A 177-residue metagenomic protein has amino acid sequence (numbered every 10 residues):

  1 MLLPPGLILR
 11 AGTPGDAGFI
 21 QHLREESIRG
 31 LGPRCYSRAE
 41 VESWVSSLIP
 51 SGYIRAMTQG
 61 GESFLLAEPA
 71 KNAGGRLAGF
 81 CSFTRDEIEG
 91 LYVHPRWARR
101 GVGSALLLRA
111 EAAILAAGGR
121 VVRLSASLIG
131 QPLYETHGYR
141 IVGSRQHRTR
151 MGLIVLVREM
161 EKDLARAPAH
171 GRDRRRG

Functional and structural regions predicted by a protein language model:
L3, S125-Q131, H137, G143-G177: C-terminal "cap" of GNAT-fold acetyltransferases
I8-H22: A short beta-loop-alpha structural element at the N-terminal edge of CoA-dependent acyl/N-acetyltransferase catalytic
E25-G52: Conserved GNAT-fold acetyl-CoA-binding loop/helix
L48-L66, E87: A short helix-loop-beta-strand connector motif used in the catalytic cores of GNAT acetyltransferases and, in some
G61-G79: Conserved beta-hairpin
T84-R96, S104: Conserved acetyl-CoA binding element of GNAT-fold acetyltransferases
R99-A112: Conserved acetyl-CoA-binding loop-helix of GNAT-fold acetyltransferases
I114-S127: Conserved GNAT acetyl-CoA-binding A-motif
